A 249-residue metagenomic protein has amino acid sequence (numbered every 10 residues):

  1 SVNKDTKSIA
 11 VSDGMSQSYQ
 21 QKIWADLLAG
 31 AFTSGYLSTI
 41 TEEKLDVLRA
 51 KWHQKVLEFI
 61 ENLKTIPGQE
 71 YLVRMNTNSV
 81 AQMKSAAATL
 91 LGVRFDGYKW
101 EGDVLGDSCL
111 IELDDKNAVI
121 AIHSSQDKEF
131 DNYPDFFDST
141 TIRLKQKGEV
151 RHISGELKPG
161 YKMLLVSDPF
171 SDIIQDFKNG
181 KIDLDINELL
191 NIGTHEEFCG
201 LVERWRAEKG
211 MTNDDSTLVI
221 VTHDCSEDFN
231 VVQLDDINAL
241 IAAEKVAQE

Functional and structural regions predicted by a protein language model:
S1-K4, Q82-E101, S125-Q175: Acidic loop->beta-strand submotif enriched in PP2C/PPM serine/threonine phosphatases
S1-Y36, S108, I142, H152-S154 (+1 more regions): N-terminal entry segment of metal-dependent catalytic domains or homologous docking segments
N3-D5, F95-K99, G106, L113-N117 (+1 more regions): Short acidic-glycine loop/turn motifs at beta-strand connectors
I9-D13, D103-L105, L164-V166: Short hydrophobic beta-strand that contains or immediately precedes a catalytic carboxylate
Y19-Q21, E112-D114, I173-Q175, F229-N230: Short helix/loop capping segments that flank catalytic or ligand/cofactor-binding pockets
G30-P67, I182-A207: Helix-loop-helix
E42-E112, Q146-G155: Catalytic core of PPM/PP2C metal-dependent serine/threonine phosphatase domains
S139-E249: C-terminal catalytic subdomain
